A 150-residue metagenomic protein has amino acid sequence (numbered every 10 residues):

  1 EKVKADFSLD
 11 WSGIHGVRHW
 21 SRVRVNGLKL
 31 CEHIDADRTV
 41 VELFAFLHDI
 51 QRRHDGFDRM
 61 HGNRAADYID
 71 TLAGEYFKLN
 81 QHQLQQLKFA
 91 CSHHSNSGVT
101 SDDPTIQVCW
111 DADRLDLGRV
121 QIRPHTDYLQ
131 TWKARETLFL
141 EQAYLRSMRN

Functional and structural regions predicted by a protein language model:
E1, R24, G62-D70, K88: An amphipathic alpha-helix signature
E1-F7: Short glycine- and acidic-rich boundary segments immediately preceding or forming the N-terminal edge of structured
F7-A36, L47, E75, H93-N150: Divalent metal-dependent phosphate-bond-processing catalytic cores, especially two-metal-ion Mg2+/Mn2+ enzymes that act
W11-R22, R52-D67, Q81: Active-site metal-coordination segments of metallo-dependent hydrolases
R38-G56, H61, A65, K88-S95 (+1 more regions): His-Asp-centered metal-binding catalytic motifs of divalent-metal-dependent phosphohydrolases/nucleases
A73-N80: Inter-helical turn/loop segments and adjacent helix faces that build the functional surface of alpha-helical bundle
N80-K88: Membrane-interface starts of transmembrane alpha-helices
